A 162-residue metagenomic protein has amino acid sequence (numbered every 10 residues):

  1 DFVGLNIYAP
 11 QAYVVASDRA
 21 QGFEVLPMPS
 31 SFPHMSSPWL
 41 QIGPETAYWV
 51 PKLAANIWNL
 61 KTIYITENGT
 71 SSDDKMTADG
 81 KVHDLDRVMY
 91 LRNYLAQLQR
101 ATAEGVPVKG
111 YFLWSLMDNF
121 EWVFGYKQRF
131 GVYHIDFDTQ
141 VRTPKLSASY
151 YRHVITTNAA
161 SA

Functional and structural regions predicted by a protein language model:
D1-A162: Non-catalytic scaffold segments within catalytic domains of secreted glycoside hydrolases
